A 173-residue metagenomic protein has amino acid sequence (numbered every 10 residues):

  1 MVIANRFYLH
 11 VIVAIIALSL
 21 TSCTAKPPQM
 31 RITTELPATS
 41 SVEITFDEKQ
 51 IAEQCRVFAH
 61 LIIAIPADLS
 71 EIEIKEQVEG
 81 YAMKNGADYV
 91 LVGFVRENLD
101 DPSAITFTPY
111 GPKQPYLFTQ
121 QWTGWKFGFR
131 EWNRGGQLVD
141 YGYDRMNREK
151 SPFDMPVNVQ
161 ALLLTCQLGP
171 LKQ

Functional and structural regions predicted by a protein language model:
V2-I12: Bacterial N-terminal signal peptides that target proteins for export
S19-S22: C-terminal motif of bacterial Sec signal peptides marking the signal peptidase cleavage site
T24-K26: Bacterial signal peptide processing site
S41-E73: Post-signal-peptide N-terminal segment of Sec-exported extracytoplasmic proteins
V57-A59, G86-Y89, M155-Q160: Envelope-exposed proteins and targeting segments
L61-S103: Short, well-ordered alpha-helical segments
N98-F153: Mixed-charge, low-complexity intrinsically disordered segments
V139-Q173: C-terminal partner/receptor-binding element of secreted or periplasmic proteins
